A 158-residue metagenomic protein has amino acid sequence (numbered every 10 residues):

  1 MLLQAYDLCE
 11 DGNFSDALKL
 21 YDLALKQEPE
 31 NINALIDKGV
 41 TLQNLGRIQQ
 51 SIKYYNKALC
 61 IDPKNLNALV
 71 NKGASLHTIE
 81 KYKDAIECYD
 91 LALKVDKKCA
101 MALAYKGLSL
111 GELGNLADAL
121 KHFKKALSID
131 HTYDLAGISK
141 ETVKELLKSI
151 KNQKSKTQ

Functional and structural regions predicted by a protein language model:
M1-N33, D37-N44: Alpha-helical segment of the N-proximal tetratricopeptide repeat
C9, I36, Q43, V70 (+2 more regions): Position-specific recognition of the canonical hydrophobic site in helix A of tetratricopeptide repeat
I32-N33, L66-N67, A100-M101, D134-L135: Helix-start (N-cap) detector for alpha-helical repeat units in TPR-like alpha-solenoids, especially tetratricopeptide
